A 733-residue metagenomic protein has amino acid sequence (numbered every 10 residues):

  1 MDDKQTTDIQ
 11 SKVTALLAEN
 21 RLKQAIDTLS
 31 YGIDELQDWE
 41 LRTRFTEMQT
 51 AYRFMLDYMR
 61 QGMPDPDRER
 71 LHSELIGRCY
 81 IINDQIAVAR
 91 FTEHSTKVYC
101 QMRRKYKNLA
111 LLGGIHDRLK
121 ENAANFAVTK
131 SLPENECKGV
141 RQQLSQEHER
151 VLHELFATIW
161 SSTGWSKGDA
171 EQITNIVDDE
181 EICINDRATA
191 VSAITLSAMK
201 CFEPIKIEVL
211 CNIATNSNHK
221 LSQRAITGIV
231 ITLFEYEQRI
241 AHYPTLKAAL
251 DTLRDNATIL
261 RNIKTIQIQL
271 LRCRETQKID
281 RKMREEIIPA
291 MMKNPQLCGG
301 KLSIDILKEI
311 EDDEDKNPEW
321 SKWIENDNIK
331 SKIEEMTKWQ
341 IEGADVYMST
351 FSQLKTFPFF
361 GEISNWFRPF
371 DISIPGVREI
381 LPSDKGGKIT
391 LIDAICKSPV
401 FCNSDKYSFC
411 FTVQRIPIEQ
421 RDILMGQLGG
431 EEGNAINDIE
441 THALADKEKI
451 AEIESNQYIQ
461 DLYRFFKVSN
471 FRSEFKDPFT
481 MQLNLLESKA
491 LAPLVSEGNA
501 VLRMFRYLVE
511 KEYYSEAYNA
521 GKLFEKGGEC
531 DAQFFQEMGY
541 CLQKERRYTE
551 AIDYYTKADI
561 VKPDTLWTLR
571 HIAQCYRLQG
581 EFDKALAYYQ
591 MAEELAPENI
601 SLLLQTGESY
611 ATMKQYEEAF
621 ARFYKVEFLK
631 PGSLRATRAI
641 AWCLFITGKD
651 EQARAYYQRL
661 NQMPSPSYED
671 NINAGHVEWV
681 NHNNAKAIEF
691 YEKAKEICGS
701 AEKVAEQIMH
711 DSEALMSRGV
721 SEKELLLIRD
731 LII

Functional and structural regions predicted by a protein language model:
R368-K562: Alpha-solenoid helical-repeat scaffolds
L523-K526, T556-I560, Q590-E594, Y624-F628 (+2 more regions): Conserved structural position within tetratricopeptide repeats
K703-I733: Terminal, low-structured helical/coil segments at or just beyond the last alpha-helical repeat
